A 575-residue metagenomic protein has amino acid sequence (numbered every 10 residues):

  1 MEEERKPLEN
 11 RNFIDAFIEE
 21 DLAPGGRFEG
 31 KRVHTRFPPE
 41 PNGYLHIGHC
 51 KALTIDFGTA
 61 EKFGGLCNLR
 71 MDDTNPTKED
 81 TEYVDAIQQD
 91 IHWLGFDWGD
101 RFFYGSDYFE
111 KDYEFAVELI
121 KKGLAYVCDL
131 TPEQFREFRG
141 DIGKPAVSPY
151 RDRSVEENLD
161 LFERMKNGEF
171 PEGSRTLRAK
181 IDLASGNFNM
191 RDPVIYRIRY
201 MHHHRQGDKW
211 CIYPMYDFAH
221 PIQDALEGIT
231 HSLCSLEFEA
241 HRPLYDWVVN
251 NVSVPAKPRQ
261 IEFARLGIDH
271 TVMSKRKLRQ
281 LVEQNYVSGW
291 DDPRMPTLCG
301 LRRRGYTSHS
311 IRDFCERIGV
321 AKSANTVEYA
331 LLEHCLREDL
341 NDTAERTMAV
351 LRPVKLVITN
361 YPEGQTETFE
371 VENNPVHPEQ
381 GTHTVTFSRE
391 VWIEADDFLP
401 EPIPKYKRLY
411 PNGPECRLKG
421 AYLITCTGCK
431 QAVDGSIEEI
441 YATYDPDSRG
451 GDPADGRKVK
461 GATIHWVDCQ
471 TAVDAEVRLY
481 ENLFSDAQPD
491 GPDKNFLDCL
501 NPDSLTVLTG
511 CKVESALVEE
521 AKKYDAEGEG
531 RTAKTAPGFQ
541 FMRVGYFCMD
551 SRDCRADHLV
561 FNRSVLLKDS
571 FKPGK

Functional and structural regions predicted by a protein language model:
E9-E19, A23-Q88, H203-S235: N-terminal catalytic cores of NTP/NDP-binding nucleotidyl/phosphoryl-transfer enzymes
P24-E29, G58-L66, H92-G99, K122 (+3 more regions): Secondary-structure transition/capping motifs at alpha-helix termini and the adjoining loop/turn into the next element
R27, F96, A125, P171 (+8 more regions): Intrinsically disordered or highly flexible coil/loop and linker segments, enriched in small and charged/polar residues
P39-P41, R70-K78, D100-E110, E133 (+5 more regions): Conserved short loop/turn motifs at secondary-structure junctions
L69, D73-N75, E118-L278, L336 (+3 more regions): Active-site cores that bind ATP or allylic diphosphates and position pyrophosphate for catalysis
Y83-E110, F115-A116, G123-Y126: A glycine-rich helix N-cap at a beta->alpha junction
A256-C335, D339: Long, charged, mostly alpha-helical binding arms that flank functional sites
F314-A324, Y329-K575: Substrate/cofactor-recognition hotspot
